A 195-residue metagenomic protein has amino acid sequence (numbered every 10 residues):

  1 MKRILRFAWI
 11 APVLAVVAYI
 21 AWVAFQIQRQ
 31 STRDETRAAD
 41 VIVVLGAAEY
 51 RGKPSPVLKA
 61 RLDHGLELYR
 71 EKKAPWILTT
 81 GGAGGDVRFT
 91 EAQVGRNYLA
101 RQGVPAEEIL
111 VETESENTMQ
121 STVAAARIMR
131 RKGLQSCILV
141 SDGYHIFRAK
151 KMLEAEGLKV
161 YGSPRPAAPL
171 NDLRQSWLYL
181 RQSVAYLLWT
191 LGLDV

Functional and structural regions predicted by a protein language model:
K2-D34: N-terminal type II signal-anchor transmembrane helix that functions as the membrane-insertion/stop-transfer segment
L5-R6, W177, R181: Alpha-helical transmembrane segments of integral membrane proteins
V23-Y179, T190: A structural signal for short, hydrophobic/glycine-enriched beta-strand patches
L187: Acidic, metal-coordinating catalytic segment for phosphate/diphosphate chemistry, firing primarily on the Nudix
L193-D194: Juxtamembrane boundary at the C-terminal end of a transmembrane helix
